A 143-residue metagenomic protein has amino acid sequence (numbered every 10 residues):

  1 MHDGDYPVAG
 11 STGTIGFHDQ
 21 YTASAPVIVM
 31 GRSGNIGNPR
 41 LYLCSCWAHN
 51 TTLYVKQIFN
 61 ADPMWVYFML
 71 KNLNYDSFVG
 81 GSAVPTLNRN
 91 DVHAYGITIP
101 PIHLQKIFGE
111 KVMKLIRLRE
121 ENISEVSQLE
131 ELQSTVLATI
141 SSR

Functional and structural regions predicted by a protein language model:
M1-I99: DNA target-recognition domains and sequence-specific DNA-contacting regions of bacterial/archaeal
N60-A61, N72, P85, A94-R143: Amphipathic alpha-helical coiled-coil/heptad-repeat segments
